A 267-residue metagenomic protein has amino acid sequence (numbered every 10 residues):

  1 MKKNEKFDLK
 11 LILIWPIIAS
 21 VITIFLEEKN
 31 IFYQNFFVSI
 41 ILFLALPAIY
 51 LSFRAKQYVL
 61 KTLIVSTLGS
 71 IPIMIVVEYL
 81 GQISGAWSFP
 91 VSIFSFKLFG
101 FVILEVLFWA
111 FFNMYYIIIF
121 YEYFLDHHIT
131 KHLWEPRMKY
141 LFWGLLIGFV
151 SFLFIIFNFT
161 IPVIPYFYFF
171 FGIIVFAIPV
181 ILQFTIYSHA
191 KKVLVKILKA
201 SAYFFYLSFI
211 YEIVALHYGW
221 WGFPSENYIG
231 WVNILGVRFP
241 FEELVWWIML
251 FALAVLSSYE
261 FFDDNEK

Functional and structural regions predicted by a protein language model:
M1-K267: Aromatic-rich, lipid-facing transmembrane alpha helices and their immediate juxtamembrane interface loops in integral
